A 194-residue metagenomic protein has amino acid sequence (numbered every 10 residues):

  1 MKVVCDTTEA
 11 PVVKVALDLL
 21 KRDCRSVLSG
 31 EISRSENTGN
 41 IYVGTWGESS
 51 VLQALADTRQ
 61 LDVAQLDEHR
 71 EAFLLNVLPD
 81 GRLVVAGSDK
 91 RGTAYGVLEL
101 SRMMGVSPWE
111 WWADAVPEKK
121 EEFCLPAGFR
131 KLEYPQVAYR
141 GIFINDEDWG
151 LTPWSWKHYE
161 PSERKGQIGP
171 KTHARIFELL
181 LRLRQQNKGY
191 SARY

Functional and structural regions predicted by a protein language model:
M1-Y134: Contiguous, structured surface segment used for ligand recognition
S107-G166, K171-S191: An acidic-aromatic substrate-binding cleft motif
Y194: Aromatic-lined substrate-binding rim segments of carbohydrate-active enzymes
